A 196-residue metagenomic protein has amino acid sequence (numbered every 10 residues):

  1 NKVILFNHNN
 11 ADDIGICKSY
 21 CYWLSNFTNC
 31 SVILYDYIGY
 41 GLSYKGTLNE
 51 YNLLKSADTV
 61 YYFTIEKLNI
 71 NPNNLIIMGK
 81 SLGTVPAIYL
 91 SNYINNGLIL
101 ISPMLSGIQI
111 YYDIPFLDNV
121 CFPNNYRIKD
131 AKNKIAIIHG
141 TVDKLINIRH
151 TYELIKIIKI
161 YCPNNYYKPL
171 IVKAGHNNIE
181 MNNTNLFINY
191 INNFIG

Functional and structural regions predicted by a protein language model:
N1-F63: Membrane-embedded segments
S19-Y20, N124, N133, N147-I157 (+1 more regions): Short alpha-helix in the alpha/beta-hydrolase fold that links the catalytic acid
N69-S81: Alpha/beta-hydrolase fold nucleophile elbow
N95-Q109: Active-site nucleophile loop of the alpha/beta-hydrolase fold
Y112-R127, N133: Active-site nucleophile elbow and catalytic-triad environment of alpha/beta-hydrolase enzymes
A131, A136-D143: Short beta-strand/loop motif that positions the catalytic acidic residue of the alpha/beta-hydrolase fold
V142-I146, H176-N178: Acidic catalytic loop of the alpha/beta-hydrolase fold
Y152-E153, I160-G196: C-terminal catalytic histidine-bearing segment of alpha/beta-hydrolase fold enzymes
